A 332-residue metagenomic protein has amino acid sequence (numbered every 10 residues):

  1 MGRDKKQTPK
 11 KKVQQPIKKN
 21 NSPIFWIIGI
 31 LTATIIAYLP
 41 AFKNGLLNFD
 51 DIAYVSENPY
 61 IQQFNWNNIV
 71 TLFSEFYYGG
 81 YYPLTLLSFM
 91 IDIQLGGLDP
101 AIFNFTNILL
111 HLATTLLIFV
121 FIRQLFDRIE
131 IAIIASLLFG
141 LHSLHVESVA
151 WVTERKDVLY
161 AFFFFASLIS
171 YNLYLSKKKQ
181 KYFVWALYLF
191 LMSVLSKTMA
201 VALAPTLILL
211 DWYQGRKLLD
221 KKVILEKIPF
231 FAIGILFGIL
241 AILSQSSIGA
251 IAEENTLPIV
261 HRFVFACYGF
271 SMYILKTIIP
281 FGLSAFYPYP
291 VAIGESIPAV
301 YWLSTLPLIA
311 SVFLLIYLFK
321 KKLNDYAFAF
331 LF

Functional and structural regions predicted by a protein language model:
G2-F332: Polytopic membrane enzymes that build or remodel cell-surface glycoconjugates and lipids
